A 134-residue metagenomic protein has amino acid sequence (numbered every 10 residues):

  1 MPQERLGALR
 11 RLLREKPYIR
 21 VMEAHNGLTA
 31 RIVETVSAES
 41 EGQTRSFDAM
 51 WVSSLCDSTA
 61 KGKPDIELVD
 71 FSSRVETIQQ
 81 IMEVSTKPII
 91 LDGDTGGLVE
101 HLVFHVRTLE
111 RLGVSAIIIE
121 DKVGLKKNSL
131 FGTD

Functional and structural regions predicted by a protein language model:
M1-E23, G27-S40: N-terminal amphipathic alpha-helix/helix-capping segment at the start of soluble metabolic enzymes
E4-G7, P64-L91, L112, G132-D134: Alpha-helix-loop-beta-strand connector modules within alpha/beta enzyme cores
L13-R14, T59-P64, K87: Glycine/charged-rich beta-loop-alpha catalytic/anionic-binding loops adjacent to active sites
E15-Y18, T44-D48, S85-K87, L112-S115: Short coil/turn connectors at secondary-structure junctions
R20-N26, M50-V52, I89-G93, I117-I119: Hydrophobic faces of well-ordered beta-strands that scaffold small-molecule active sites in alpha/beta enzyme cores
M22-L28, V69-E76, G93-L112: Glycine-rich anion/phosphate-binding loops
S37-S73, G96-V99, I118-D134: Glycine-rich, proline-tolerant flexible connector loops at the mouths of alpha/beta enzymes
